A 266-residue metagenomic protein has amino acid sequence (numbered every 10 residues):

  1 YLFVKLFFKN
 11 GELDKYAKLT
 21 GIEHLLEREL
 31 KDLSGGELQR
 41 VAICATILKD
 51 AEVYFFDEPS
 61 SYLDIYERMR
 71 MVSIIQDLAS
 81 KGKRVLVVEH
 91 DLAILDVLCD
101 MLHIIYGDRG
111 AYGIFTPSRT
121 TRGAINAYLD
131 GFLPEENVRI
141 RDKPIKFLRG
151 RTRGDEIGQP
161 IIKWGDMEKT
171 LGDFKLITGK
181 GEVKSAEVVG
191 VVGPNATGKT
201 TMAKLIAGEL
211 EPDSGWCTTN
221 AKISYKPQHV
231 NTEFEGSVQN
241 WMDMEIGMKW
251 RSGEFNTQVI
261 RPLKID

Functional and structural regions predicted by a protein language model:
Y1-D32, T170, K222, P227-D266: ABC-family P-loop ATPase nucleotide-binding domains
I43: Hydrophobic anchor residue at the start of the ABC signature
E58-P59: Walker B catalytic motif
R68-K81: Helical segment within the ABC ATPase nucleotide-binding domain
V88-H90: H-loop/switch region of ABC-family ATPase nucleotide-binding domains
I104-R141: Conserved beta-strand-loop-alpha-helix hinge in the C-terminal portion of ABC ATPase nucleotide-binding domains
V192-P194: The feature captures the beta-strand-to-loop junction immediately N-terminal to the Walker
